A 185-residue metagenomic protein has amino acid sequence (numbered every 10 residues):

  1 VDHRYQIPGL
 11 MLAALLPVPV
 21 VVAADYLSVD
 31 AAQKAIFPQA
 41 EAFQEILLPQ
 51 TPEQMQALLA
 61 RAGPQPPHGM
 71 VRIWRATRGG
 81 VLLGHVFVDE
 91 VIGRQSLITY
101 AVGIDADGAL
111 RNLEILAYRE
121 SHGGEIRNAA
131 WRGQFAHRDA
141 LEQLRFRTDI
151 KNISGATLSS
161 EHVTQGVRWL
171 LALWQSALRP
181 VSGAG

Functional and structural regions predicted by a protein language model:
V1-G9: Bacterial N-terminal signal peptides that target proteins for export
P8-P19: Bacterial N-terminal signal peptides
V21-I153, T157-E161, Q165-G185: Flexible, solvent-exposed loop/hinge segments and secondary-structure transition points
